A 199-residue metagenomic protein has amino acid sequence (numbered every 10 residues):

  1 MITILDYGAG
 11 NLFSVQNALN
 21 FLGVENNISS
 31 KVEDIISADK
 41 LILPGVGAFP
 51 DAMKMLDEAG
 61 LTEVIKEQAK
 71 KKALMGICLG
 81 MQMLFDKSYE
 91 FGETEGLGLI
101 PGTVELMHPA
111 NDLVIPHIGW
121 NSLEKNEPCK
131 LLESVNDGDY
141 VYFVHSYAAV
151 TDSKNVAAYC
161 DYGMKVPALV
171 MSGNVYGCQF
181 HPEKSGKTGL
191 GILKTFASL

Functional and structural regions predicted by a protein language model:
M1-L5, M75, Y142: Conserved beta-strand elements of the Class I
I2-V24, F180-S185: N-terminal beta1-alpha1 ligand-phosphate binding loop
N26-S37: Short acidic low-complexity segments
K40: Short, Asp-centered acidic motifs that coordinate Mg2+ and/or phosphate in catalytic or ligand-binding sites
F49-H117: Cysteine-nucleophile active-site neighborhood
D86-M164: Pocket-forming structural segment of enzyme catalytic cores
K165-M171: Short, surface-exposed beta-strand/loop micro-motifs that present aromatic residues
C178-L199: Acyltransferase
